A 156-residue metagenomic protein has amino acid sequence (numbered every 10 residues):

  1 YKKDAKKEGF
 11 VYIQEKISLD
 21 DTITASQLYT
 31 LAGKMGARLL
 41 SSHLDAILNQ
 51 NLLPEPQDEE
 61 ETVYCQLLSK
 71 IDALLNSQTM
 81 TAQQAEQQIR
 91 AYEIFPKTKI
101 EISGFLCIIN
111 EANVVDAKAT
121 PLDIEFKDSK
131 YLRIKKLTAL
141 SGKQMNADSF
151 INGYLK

Functional and structural regions predicted by a protein language model:
Y1-Y64: Donor/substrate-binding cores of folate-linked one-carbon enzymes
K2-D4, C65-L67, K99, D123-I124: Short secondary-structure boundary/capping segments
Q14, P56, N76, K99-E101: Short, conserved beta-strand edge motifs with alternating hydrophobic and charged residues
E15, I71-A73, K130-L132: Short amphipathic alpha-helical segments
I17, Y29, A73-L74, A139: Generic anion/oxyanion-binding catalytic loop in active/binding sites
E59-S69, L106-N110: Amphipathic alpha-helical surface "interface" segments used for docking/oligomerization or membrane association within
L67-M80: Acyl-group handling in specialized metabolite and lipid biosynthesis
Q78-K156: An anion-binding loop in the catalytic cleft
